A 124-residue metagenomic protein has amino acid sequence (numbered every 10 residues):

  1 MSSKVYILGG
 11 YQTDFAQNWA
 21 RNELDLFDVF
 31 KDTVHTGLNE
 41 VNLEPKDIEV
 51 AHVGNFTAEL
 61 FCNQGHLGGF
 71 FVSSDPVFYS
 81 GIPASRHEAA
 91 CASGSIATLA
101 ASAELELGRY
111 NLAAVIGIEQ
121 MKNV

Functional and structural regions predicted by a protein language model:
M1-T36, E40, S93-V124: Conserved beta-strand-centric core segments of catalytic alpha/beta enzyme folds
S2, A20-K31, E44-H52, A58-F61 (+1 more regions): Metallocofactor- and cofactor-centric catalytic cores in central/energy metabolism, strongly enriched
V5-L8, V41-P45, F70-S74: Short hydrophobic/aromatic-rich motifs at helix boundaries and adjacent loops
I7, V53, R86-H87, V115: General beta-strand structural signal in soluble alpha/beta enzymes
D14-N18, E49-A51, V77-G81: Generic detector of short, locally flexible boundary/turn motifs and exposed helical patches
A16, P45-G54, A89-A100: Noncatalytic linker/hinge segments flanking ATPase motor cores
H35-D47, F78-G81: Signal peptide-proximal N-terminal region of secreted/periplasmic/extracellular or secretory-lumen proteins
A58-L112, Q120-V124: Conserved catalytic cysteine-centered active-site region of acyl-thioester-dependent Claisen-condensing enzymes
